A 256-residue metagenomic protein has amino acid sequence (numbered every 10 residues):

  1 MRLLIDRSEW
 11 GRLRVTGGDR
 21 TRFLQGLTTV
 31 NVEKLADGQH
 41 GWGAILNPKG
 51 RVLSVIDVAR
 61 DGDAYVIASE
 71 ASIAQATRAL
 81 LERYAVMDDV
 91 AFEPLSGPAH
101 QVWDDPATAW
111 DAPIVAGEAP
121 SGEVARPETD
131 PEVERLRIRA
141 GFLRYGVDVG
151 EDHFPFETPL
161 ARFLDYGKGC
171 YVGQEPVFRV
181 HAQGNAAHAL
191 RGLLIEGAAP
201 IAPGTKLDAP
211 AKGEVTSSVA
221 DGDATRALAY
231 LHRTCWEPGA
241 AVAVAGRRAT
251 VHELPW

Functional and structural regions predicted by a protein language model:
M1-L53: Acidic, proline/glycine-enriched N-terminal capping motif
L3-I5, E9-R12, S54-L143: Acidic, low-complexity central loop/insert segments
I5-L27, E93-D104, N185-E196: Short glycine-/aliphatic-rich beta-strand segments at the starts of folded cytosolic domains
D19-L24, A74-R78, A119-V124, A199-G204 (+1 more regions): Short, conserved charged micro-motifs
Q25, T29-E33, Q75, A79-M87 (+1 more regions): Short, intrinsically disordered, mixed-charge
G38-Q39, M87, G141, G146 (+4 more regions): Glycine-centered loop/turn motifs
R51, T158-L164, V172-Q174, F178-W256: Glycine-rich, small/acidic residue-mixed loop/short-helix segments
I114-L194: Anionic-ligand-binding alpha/beta catalytic cores of soluble enzymes and soluble regulatory domains that recognize
